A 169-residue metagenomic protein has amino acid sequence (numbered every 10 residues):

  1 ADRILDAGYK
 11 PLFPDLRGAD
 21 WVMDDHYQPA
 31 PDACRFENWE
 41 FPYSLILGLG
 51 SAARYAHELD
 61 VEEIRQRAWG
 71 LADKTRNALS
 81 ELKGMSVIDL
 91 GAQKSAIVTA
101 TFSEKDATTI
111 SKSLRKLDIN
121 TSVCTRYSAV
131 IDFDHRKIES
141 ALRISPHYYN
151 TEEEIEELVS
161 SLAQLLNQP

Functional and structural regions predicted by a protein language model:
A1-R67, D73: Active-site C-terminal subdomain of aminotransferase-like
A33, Q93-I97, E139-R143: Short, solvent-exposed beta-strand edge segments and adjacent coil->beta transition regions
F36, D89, V123, I144-S145: Thr-Gly-centered strand-to-loop micro-motif
L45, L90-A92, H135-E139: Short, flexible turn/loop "capping" segments at secondary-structure junctions
I46-L49, A107, I155: A general structural signal for well-ordered alpha-helical segments in protein cores
Y55, L71, A78, L165-Q168: Short alpha-helical functional segments enriched in proximate histidine and acidic residues
W69-D73, L82-R126: Conserved PLP-binding catalytic core of the aspartate aminotransferase-like
S111-S122, S128-P169: PLP-dependent enzyme catalytic core of the Aspartate aminotransferase-like
